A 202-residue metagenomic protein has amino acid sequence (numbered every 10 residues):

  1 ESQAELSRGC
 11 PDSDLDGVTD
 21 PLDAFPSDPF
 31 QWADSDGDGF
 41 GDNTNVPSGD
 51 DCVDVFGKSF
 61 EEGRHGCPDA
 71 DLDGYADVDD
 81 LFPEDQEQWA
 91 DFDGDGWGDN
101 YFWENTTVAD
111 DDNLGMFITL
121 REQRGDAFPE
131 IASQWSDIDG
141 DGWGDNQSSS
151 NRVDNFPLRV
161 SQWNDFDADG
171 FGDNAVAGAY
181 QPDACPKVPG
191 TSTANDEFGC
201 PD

Functional and structural regions predicted by a protein language model:
E1-D202: Extracellular calcium-associated, cysteine-rich motifs in secreted modular proteins
